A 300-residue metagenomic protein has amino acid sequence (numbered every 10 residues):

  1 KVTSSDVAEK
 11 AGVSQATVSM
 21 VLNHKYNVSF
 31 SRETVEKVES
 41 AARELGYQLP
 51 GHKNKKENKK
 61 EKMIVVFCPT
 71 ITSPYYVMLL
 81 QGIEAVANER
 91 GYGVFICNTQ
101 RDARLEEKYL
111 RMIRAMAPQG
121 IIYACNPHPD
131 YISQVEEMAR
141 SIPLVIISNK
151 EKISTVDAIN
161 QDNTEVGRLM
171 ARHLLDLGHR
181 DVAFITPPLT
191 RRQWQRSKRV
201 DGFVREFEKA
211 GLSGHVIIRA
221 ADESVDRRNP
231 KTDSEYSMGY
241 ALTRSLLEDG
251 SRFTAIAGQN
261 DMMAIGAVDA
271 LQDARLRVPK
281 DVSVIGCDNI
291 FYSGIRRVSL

Functional and structural regions predicted by a protein language model:
K1-K60: N-terminal helix-turn-helix DNA-binding module of bacterial transcription factors
K1-T3, A42-Y75, L79-Q81, R90 (+1 more regions): N-terminal helix-turn-helix/winged-helix DNA-binding helices and compositionally similar short basic alpha-helical
Q15-M20, K56-T72, D181-L189: Short beta-strand segments enriched in small/hydrophobic residues
A85-P129: Central regulatory/effector-binding core of bacterial HTH transcription factors
A87-N98, V204-Y236: Short beta-strand elements in bilobed, periplasmic/extracellular small-molecule ligand-binding domains
R101, A124-L169, L189-T190, M262 (+1 more regions): Flexible loop/hinge segments that line or gate small-molecule binding clefts
D157-I185, D201, R205, Y236-L246 (+1 more regions): Hydrophobic alpha-helical segments within soluble ligand-binding/sensing domains
Y240-L300: Flexible loop/turn connectors
